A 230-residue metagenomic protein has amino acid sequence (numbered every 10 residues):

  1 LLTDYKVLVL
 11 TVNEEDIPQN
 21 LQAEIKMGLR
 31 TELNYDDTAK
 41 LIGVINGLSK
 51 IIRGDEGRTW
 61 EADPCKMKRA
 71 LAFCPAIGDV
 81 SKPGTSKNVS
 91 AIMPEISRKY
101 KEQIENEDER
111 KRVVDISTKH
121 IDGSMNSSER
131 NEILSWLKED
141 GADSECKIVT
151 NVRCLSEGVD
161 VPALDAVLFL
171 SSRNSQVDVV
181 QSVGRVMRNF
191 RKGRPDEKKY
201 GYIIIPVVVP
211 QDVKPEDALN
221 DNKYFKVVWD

Functional and structural regions predicted by a protein language model:
L1-S86: Conserved interdomain linker/interface between the two RecA-like ATPase lobes of SF2 helicase motors
K6-L8, F73, V114-S117, G123: Acidic carboxylate-rich catalytic motifs and surrounding loops in phosphoryl-/glycosyl-chemistry enzymes
Q22-K26, S90, P94, L134-W136 (+1 more regions): "Short basic amphipathic alpha-helical interaction patches in structured regions
L33, K40, T85-N88, I92 (+3 more regions): Non-membrane alpha-helical secondary structure
G47-C65, S97-R112, E139-S144, R188-D196: Alpha-helix termini
K68, I116, G201: Nucleotide donor/acceptor-binding cores
I77-H120: Conserved helicase motor "Helicase C" RecA-like lobe of SF1/SF2 P-loop NTPases
K119-D230: Conserved RecA-like P-loop NTPase helicase motor core
